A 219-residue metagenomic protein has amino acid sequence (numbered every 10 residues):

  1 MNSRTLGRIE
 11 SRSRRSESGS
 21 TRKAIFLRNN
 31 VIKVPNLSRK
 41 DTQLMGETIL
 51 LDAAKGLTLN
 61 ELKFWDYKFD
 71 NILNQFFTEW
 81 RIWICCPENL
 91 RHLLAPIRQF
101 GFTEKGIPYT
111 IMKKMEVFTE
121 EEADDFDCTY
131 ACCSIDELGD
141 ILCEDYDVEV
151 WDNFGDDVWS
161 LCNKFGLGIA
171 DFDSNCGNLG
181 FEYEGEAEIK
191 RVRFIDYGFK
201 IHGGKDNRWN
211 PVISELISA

Functional and structural regions predicted by a protein language model:
M1-S13: Juxta-kinase regulatory segment immediately upstream of eukaryotic protein kinase catalytic domains
E10-C86: ATP-binding glycine-rich loop module of kinase domains
I25-N29, F102, K114, E182: Active-site beta-strand termini and strand-to-loop segments that position acidic
N30, L93, T110, E188-I195: Protein kinase-like catalytic core scaffold
L37-R39, F102-T103, M115-F118, G177 (+1 more regions): Short, solvent-exposed loop/turn segments at secondary-structure junctions
F64-F154: Conserved structural core of kinase catalytic domains
L138-E188: Conserved kinase catalytic-core segment
G168-A219: Catalytic activation segment of kinase domains across protein kinase-like and atypical kinase folds
